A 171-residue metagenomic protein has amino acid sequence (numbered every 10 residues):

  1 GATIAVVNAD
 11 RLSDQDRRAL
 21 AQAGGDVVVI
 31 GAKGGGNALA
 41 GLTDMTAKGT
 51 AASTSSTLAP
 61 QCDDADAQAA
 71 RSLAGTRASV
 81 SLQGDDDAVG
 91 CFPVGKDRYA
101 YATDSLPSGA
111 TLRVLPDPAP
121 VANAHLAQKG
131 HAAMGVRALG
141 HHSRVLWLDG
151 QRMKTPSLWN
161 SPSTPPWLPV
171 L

Functional and structural regions predicted by a protein language model:
G1-L171: Short, surface-exposed patches at the edges or C-terminal ends of soluble domains, predominantly
